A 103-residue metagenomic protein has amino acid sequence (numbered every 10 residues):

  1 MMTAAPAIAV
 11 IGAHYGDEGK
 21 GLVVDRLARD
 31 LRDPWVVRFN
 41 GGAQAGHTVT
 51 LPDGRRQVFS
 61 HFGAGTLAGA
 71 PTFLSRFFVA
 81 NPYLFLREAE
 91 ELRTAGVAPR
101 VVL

Functional and structural regions predicted by a protein language model:
M2-L103: Non-transmembrane, aqueous-exposed alpha-helical and coiled segments at domain scale
